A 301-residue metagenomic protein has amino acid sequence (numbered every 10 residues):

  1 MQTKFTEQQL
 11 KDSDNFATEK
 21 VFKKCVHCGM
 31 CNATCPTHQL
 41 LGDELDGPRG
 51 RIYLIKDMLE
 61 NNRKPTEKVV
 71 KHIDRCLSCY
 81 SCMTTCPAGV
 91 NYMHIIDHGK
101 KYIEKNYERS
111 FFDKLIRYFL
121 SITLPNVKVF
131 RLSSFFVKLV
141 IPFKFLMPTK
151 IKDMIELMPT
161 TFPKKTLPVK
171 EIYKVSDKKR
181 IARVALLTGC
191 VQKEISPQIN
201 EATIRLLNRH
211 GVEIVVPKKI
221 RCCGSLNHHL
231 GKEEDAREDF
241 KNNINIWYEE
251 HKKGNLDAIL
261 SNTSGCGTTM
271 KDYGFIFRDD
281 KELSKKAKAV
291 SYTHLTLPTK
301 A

Functional and structural regions predicted by a protein language model:
M1-C76: Ferredoxin-type iron-sulfur electron-transfer modules and their immediate structural context
S13, I52-I220, L226-G274, R278: Iron-sulfur-cluster electron-transfer modules
G29, Y80, T299: Helical H-box/DHp helix segment flanking the catalytic phospho-acceptor histidine in two-component systems
N255, K285-Y292: A short helix-to-beta-strand connector/capping loop
G274-K288: Central helical "cap/lid" subdomain
T293-A301: Conserved small/polar residues in nucleotide/adenosyl-binding loops
